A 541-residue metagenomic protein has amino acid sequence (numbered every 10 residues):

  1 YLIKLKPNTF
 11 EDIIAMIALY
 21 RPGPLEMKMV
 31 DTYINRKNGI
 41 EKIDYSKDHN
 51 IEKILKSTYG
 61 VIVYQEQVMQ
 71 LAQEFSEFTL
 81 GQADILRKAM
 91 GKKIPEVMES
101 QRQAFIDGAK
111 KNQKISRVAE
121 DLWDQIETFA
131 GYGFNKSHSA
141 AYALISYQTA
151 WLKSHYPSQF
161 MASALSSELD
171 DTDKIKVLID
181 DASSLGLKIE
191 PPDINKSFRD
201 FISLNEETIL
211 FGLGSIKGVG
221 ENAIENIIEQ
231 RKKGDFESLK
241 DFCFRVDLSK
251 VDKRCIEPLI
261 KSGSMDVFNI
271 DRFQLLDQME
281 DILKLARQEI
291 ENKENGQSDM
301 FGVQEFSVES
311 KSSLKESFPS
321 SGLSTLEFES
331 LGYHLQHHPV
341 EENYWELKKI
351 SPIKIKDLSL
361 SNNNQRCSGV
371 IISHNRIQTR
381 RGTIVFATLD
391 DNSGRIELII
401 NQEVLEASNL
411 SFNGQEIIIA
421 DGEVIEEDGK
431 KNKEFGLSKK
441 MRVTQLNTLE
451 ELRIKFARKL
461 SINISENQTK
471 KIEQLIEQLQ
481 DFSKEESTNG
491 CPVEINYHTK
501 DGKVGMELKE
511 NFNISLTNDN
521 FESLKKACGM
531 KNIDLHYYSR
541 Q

Functional and structural regions predicted by a protein language model:
Y1-Q541: Noncatalytic, beta-rich nucleic-acid-contacting surfaces in large DNA/RNA-processing enzymes
